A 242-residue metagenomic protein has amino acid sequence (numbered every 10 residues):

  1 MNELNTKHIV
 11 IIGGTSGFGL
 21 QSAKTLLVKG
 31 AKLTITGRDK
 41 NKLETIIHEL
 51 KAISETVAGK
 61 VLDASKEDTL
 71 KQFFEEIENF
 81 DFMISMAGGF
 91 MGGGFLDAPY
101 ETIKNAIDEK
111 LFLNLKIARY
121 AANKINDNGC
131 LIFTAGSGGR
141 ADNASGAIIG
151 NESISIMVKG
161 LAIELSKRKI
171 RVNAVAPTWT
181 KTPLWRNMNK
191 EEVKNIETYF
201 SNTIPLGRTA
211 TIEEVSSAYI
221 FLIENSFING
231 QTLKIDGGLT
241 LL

Functional and structural regions predicted by a protein language model:
T15-G17: Conserved glycine-rich cofactor-binding loop
K40, R140, A176-N187: Short, flexible catalytic-loop segment of classical short-chain dehydrogenase/reductase
L50-E67: Rossmann-fold cofactor-recognition segment
S85-K104, R186: Conserved mid-core segment of classical short-chain dehydrogenase/reductases
L96-K116, I154: Catalytic Tyr-X3-Lys loop
A106, I117, C130-K167, W179-T180: Catalytic loop of short-chain dehydrogenase/reductase
S155, L165-K181, I228-I235: Conserved Rossmann-fold SDR core element
R208-I235, T240: C-terminal substrate-recognition "lid" of short-chain dehydrogenase/reductases
